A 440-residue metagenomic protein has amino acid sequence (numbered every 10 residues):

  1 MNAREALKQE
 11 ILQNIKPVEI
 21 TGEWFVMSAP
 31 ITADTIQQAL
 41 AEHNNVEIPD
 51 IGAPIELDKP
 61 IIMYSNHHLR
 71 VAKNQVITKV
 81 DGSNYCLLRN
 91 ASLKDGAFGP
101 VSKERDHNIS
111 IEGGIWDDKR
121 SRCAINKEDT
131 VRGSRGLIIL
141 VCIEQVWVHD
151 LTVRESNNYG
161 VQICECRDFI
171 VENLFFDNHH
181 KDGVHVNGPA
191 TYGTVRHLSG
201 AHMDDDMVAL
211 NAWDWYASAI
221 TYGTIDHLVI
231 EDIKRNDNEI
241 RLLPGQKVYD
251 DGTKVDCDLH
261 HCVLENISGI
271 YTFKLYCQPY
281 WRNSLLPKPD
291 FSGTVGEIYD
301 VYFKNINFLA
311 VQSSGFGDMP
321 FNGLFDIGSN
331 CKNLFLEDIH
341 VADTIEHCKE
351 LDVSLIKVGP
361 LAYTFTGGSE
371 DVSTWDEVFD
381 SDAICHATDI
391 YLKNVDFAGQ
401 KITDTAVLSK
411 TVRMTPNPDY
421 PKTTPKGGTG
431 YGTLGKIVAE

Functional and structural regions predicted by a protein language model:
M1-E440: Extracellular/periplasmic carbohydrate-active domains that bind, remodel, or depolymerize complex polysaccharides
